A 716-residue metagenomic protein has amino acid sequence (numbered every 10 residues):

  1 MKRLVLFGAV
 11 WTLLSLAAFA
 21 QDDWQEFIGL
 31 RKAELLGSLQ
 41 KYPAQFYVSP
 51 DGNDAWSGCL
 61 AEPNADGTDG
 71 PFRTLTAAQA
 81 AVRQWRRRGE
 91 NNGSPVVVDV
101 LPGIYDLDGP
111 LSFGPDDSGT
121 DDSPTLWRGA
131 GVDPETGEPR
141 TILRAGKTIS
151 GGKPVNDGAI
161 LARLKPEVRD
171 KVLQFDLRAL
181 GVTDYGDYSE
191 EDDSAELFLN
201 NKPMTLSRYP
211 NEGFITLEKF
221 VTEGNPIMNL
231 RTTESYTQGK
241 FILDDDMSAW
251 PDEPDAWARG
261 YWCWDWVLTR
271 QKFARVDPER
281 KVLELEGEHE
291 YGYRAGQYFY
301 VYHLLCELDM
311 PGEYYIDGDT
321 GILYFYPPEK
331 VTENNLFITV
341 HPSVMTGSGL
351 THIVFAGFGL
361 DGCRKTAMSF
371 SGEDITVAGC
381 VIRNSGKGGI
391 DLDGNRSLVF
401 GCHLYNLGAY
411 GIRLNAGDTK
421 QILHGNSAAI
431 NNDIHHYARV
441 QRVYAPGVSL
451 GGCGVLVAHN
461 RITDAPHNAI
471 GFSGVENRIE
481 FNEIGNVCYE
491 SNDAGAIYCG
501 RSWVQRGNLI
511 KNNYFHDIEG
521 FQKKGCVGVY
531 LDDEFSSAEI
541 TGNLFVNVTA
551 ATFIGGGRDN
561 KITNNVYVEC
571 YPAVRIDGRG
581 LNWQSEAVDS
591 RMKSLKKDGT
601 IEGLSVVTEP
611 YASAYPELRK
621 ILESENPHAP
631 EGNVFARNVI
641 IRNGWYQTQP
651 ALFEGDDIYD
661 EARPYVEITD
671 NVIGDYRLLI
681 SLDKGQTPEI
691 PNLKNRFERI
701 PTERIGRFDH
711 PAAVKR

Functional and structural regions predicted by a protein language model:
M1-L4: Positively charged n-region of N-terminal signal peptides that target proteins for export
F7-S15: Bacterial N-terminal signal peptides
A18-A20: Boundary at the C-terminal end of the N-terminal hydrophobic targeting segment
D22, G29, A33-E34, Y42-S371 (+5 more regions): Extracellular polysaccharide-degrading/modifying enzymes targeting complex plant/algal/animal polysaccharides
K365-S369, R383, K387-L392, Y405-K694 (+2 more regions): Glycine- and acidic/polar-rich repeat regions and solenoidal domains
